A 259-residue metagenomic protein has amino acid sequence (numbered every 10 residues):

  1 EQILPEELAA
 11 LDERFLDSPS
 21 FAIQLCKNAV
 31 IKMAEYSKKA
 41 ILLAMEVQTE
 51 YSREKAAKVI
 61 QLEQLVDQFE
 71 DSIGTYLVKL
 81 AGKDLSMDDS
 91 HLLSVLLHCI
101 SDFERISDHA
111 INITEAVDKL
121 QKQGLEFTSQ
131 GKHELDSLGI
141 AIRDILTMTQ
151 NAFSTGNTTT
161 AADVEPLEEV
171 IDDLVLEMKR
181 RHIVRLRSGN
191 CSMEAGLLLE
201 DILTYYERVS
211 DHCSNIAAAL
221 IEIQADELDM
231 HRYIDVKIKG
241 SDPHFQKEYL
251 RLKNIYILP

Functional and structural regions predicted by a protein language model:
E1-P259: Cytosolic, long alpha-helical scaffolding segments
